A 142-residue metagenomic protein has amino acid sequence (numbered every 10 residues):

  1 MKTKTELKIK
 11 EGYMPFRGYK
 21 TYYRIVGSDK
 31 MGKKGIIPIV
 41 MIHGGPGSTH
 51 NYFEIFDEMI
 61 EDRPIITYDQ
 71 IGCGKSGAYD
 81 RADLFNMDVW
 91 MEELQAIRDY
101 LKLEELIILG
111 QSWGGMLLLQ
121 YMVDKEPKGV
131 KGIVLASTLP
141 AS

Functional and structural regions predicted by a protein language model:
M1-G12: An N-terminal hydrophobic leader/cap segment in hydrolases
K10, G35, A78, K102-E105 (+1 more regions): Short loop/turn motifs at secondary-structure junctions
Y13-A78, D83: Conserved HGGG/HGGXW glycine-rich cap/lid loop of the alpha/beta-hydrolase fold
R24, E58, A96-Y100, Q120: Residue-level signal for well-ordered alpha-helical scaffold segments within enzymatic catalytic domains
K30, F56-D57, D88, Y100 (+1 more regions): A general structural signal for stabilizing positions within well-ordered secondary structure
D88-L106: Conserved acidic catalytic loop of the alpha/beta-hydrolase fold
E104-S142: Conserved hydrolase catalytic core segment
